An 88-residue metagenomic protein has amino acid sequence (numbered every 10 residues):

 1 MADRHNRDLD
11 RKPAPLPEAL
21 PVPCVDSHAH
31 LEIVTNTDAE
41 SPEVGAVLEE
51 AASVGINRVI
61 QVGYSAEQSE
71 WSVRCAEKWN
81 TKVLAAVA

Functional and structural regions predicted by a protein language model:
M1-A88: Mid-domain alpha/beta scaffold segments of enzyme catalytic cores
